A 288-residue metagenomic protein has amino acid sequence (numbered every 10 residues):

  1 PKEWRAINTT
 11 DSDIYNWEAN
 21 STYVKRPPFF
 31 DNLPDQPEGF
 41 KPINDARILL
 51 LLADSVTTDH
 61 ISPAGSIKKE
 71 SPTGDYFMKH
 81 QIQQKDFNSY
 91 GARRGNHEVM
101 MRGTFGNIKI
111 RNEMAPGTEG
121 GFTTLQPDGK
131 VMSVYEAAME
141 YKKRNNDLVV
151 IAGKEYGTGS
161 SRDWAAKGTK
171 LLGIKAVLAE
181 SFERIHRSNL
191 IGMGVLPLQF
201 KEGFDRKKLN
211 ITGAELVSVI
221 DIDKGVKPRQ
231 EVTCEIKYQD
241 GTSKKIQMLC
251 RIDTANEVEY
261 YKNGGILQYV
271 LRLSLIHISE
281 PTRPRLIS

Functional and structural regions predicted by a protein language model:
P1-L275, S279: Fe-S-dependent hydro-lyases/dehydratases of central metabolism
I276-E280, P284-S288: Single conserved hydrophobic/aromatic residue that forms the stacking wall/gate of nucleotide- or nucleobase-binding
